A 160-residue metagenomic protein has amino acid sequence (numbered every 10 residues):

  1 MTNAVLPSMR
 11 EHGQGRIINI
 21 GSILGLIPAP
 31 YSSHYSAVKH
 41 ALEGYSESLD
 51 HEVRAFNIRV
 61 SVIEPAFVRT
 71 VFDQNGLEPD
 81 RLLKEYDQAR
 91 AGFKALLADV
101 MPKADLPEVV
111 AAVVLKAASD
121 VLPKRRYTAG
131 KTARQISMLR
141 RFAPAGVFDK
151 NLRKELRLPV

Functional and structural regions predicted by a protein language model:
T2, V38: Active-site helix of classical SDR
A4-G13: A short helix-coil junction within the Rossmann-fold of NAD(P)-dependent oxidoreductases
S8-M9, I27, S48-I58: Active-site-adjacent segment of SDR/Rossmann-fold oxidoreductases
S22: Residue(s) in the substrate-gating loop at a strand-loop-helix junction that position the organic substrate next
I27-S33: Active-site loop immediately N-terminal to the catalytic Tyr-X3-Lys motif of short-chain dehydrogenase/reductase
E52-M101: C-terminal beta-strand-loop-alpha-helix "lid" module of Rossmann-like NAD(P)-dependent dehydrogenases
V60, A98-F142: Core catalytic loop region at the nicotinamide-binding pocket of NAD(P)H-dependent oxidoreductases
